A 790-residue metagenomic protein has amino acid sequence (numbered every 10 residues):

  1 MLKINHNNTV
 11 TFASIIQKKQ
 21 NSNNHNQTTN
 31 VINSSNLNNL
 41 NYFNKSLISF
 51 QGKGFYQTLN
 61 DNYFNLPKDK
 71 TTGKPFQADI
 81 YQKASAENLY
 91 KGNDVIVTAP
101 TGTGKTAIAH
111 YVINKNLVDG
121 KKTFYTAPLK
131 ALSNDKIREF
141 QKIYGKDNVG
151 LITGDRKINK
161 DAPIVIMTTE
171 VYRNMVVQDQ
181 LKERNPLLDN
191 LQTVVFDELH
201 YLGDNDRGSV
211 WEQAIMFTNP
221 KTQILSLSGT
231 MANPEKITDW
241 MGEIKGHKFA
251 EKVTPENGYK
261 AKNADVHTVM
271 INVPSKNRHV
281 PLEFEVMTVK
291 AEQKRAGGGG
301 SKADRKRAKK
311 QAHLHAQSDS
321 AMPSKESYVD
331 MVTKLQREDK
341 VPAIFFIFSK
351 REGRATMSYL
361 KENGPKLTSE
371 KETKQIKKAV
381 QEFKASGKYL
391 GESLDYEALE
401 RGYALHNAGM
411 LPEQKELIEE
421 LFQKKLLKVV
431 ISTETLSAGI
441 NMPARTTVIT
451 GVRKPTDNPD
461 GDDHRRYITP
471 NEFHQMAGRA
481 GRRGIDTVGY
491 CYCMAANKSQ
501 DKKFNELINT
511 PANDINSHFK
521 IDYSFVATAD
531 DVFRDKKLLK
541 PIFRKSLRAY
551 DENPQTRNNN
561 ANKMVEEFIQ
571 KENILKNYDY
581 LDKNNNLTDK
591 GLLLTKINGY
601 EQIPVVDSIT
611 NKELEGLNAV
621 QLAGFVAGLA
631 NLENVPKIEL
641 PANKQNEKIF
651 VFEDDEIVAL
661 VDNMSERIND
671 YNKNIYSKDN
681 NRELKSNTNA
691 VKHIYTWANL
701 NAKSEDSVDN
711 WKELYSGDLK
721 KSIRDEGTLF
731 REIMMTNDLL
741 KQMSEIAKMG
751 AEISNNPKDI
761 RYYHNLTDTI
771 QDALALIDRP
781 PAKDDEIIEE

Functional and structural regions predicted by a protein language model:
Q51-I96: Conserved pre-motif I regulatory segment
D79-G246, T268-H279, M287, A343-I347 (+1 more regions): Conserved P-loop/Walker A NTP-binding site and adjacent catalytic elements of P-loop NTPases
P100, F124-T126, N134-I137, Q141-T153 (+3 more regions): Conserved C-terminal RecA-like helicase domain
M216, Q223, T230-M231, K236-G242 (+3 more regions): Conserved interdomain linker/interface between the two RecA-like ATPase lobes of SF2 helicase motors
E413-F422, H518-F625: C-terminal accessory/connector segments of nucleic-acid motor ATPases
V429, L436-R453, G489-M494: A short beta-strand element within the Helicase C-terminal
R453, R466-N505: Conserved segment of the helicase C-terminal RecA-like domain
I597, V606-E790: C-terminal accessory/interaction regions of large nucleic acid-associated machines
